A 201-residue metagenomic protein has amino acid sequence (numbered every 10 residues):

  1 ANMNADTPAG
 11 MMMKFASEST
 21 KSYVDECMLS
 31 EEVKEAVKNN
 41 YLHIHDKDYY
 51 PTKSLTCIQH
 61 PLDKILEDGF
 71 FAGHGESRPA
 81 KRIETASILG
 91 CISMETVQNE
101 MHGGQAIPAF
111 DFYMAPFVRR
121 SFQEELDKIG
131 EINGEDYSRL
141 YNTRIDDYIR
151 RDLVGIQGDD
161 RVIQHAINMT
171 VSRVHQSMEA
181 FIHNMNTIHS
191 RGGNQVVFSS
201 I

Functional and structural regions predicted by a protein language model:
A1-S200: Catalytic alpha/beta active-site cores
